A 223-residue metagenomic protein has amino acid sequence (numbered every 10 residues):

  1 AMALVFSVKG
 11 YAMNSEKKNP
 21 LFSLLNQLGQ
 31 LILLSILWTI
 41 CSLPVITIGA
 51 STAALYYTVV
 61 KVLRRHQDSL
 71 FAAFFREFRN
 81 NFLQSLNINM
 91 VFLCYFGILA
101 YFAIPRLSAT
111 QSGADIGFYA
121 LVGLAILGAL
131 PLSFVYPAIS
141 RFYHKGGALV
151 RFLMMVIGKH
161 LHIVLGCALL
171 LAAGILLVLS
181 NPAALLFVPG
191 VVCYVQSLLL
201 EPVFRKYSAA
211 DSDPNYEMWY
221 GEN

Functional and structural regions predicted by a protein language model:
A3-L121, L130-N223: Helix-coil boundary and N-terminal low-complexity module in membrane systems
